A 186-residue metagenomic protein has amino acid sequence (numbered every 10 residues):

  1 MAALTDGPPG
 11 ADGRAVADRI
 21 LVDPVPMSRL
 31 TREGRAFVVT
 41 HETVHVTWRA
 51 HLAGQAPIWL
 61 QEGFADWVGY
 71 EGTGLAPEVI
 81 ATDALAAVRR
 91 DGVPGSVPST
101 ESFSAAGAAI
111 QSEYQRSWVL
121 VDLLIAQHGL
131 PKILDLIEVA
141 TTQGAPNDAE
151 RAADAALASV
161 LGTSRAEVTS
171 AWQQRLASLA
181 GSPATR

Functional and structural regions predicted by a protein language model:
A2-A36, T40-A50: Active-site scaffold of zinc-dependent metalloenzymes
D12-A17, G34, V38, L52-R186: Acidic/His/Gly-enriched intrinsically disordered linker/tail segments that often contain short helix/coil "MoRF-like"
